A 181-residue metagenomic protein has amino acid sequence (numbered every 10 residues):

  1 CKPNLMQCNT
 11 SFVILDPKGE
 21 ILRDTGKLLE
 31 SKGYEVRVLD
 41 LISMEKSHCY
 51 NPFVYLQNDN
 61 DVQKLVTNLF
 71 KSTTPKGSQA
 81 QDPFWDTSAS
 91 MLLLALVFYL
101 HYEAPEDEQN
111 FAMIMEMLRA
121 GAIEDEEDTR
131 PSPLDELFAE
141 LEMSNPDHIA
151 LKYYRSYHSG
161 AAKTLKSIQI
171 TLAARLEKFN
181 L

Functional and structural regions predicted by a protein language model:
C1-L181: P-loop NTPase motor domains
